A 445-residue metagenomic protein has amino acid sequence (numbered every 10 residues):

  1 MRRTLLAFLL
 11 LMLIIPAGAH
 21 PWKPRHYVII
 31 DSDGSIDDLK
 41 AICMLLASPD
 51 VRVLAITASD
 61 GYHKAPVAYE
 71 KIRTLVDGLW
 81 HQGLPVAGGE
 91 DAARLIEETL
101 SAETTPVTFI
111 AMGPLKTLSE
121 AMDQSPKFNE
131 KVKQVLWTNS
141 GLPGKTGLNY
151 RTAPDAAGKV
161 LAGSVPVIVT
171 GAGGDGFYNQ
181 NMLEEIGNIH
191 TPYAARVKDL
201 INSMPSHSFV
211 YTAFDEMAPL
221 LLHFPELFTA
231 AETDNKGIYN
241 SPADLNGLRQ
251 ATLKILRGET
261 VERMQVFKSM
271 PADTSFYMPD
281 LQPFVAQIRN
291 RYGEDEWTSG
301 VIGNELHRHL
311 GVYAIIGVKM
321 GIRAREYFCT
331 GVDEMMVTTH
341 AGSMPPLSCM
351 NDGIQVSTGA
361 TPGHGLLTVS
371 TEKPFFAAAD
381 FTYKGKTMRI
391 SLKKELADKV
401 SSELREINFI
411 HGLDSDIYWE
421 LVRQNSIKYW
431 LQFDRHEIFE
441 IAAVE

Functional and structural regions predicted by a protein language model:
T4-I14: Sec-dependent N-terminal signal peptides
L13-G18, R289-Y292: Short, motif-level signal for alpha-helix interfacial/capping segments enriched in acidic residues and aromatics/proline
H20-F276, P362, A443-V444: N-terminal acidic, glycine/proline-rich low-complexity segments
D33, S59-H63, Q287, H307-V312: A short N-terminal beta->alpha junction/helix N-cap motif
G83-L84, V312-A314: Surface-exposed patches in mature extracellular/periplasmic domains of secreted proteins
T260-L310, I316-E445: Non-transmembrane, aqueous-exposed alpha-helical and coiled segments at domain scale
